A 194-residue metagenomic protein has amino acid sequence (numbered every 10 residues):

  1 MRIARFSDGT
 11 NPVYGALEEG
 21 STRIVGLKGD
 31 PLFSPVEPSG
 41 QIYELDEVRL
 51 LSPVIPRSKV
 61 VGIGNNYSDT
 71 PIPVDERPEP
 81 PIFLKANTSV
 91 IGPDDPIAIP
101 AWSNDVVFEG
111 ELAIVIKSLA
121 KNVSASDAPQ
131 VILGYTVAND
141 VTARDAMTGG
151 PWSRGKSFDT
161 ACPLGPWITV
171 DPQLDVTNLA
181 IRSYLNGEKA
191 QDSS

Functional and structural regions predicted by a protein language model:
M1-N11, A16-S193: Active-site microenvironments in enzyme catalytic cores
